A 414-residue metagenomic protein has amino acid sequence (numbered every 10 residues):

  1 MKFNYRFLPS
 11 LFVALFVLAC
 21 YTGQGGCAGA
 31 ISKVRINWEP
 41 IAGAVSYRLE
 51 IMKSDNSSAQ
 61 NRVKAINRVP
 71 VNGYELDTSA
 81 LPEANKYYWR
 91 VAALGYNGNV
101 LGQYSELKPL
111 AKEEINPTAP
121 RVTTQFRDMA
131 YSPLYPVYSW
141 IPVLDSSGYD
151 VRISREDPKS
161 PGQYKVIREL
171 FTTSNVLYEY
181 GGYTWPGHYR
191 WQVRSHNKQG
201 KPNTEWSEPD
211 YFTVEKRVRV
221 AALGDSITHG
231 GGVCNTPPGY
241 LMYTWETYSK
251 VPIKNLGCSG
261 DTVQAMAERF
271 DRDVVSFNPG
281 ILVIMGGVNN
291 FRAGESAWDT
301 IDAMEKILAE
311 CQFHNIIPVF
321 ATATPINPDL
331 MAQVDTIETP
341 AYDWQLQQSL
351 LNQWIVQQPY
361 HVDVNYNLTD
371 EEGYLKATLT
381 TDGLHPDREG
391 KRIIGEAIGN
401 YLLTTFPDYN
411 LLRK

Functional and structural regions predicted by a protein language model:
K33-G43, L134-S146: Conserved aromatic anchor
E50-E83, Y96, Q103-Y104, I153-T184: Recognizes extended acidic, P/S/T-rich segments that occur within or adjacent to Ig-like beta-sandwich modules
Y96-I115, H196-V214: Extracellular fibronectin type III
W191, M266, V356-Y360, K376-K414: Histidine-centered active-site loop/cap adjacent to the catalytic His in serine esterases/O-acetyl transfer systems
R194-S259, R269-N278: Serine-esterase "nucleophile elbow" of acetyl-processing enzymes
G232-M242, E246, V263-A303, T324-P328: Oxyanion-hole/transition-state-stabilizing segment in secreted/luminal serine hydrolases and related acyltransferases
P328-N365: Substrate-gating cap/lid alpha-helix
